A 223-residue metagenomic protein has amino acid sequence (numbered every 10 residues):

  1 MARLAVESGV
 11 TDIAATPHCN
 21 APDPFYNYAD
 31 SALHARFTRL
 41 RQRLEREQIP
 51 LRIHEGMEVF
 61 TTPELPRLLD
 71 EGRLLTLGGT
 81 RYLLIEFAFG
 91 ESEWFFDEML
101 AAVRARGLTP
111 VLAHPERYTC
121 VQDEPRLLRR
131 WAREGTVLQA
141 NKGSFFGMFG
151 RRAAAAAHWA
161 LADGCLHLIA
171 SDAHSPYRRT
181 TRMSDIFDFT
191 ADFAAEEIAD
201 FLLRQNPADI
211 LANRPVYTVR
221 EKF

Functional and structural regions predicted by a protein language model:
T11-C19, I53-G56: Short beta-strand segments at enzyme active-site cores
T16-H18, C165-T181: Short acidic/histidine-rich active-site segments
P17, I53, H114, D172 (+1 more regions): Divalent metal-coordination and catalytic microenvironments
N20-D23, F60-T62, R117-V121, F145-M148 (+1 more regions): Active-site environment of divalent metal-dependent phosphoester hydrolases
P24-Q139, T218, K222-F223: Extended substrate/RNA-proximal surfaces in nucleic-acid metabolism proteins
Q122-R129, F149-H158, D163, P176-D188 (+1 more regions): Histidine/acidic-residue-rich catalytic or RNA/ligand-binding cores of hydrolases and nuclease-related proteins
A140, A157-S171: Conserved short secondary-structure transition element at the edge of the structured enzyme core that lines
D188-F223: Mid-to-C-terminal alpha-helical segments outside catalytic/metal-binding sites
